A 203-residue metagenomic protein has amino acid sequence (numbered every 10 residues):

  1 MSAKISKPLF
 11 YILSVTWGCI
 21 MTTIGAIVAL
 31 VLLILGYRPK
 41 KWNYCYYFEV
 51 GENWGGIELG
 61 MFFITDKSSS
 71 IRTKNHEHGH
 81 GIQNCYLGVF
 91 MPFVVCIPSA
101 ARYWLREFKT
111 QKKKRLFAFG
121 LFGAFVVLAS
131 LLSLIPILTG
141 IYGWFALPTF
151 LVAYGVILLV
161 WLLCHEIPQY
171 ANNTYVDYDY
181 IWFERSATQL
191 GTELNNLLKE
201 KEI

Functional and structural regions predicted by a protein language model:
S2-L33, V50-E52, P92-I203: Metalloprotease/metallohydrolase-associated module, dominated by Zn2+-dependent proteases
V28, C45-Y47, H76: Short amphipathic alpha-helical surface micro-motifs
I34-G56: N-terminal signal-anchor transmembrane helix
G51-N75, C85: Short pre-active-site segment immediately N-terminal to the catalytic Zn-binding motif
H76-E77, E184: Acidic active-site catalytic centers that drive phospho-/nucleotidyl reactions and related ester hydrolyses
G79-L87: Active-site-flanking alpha-helical
